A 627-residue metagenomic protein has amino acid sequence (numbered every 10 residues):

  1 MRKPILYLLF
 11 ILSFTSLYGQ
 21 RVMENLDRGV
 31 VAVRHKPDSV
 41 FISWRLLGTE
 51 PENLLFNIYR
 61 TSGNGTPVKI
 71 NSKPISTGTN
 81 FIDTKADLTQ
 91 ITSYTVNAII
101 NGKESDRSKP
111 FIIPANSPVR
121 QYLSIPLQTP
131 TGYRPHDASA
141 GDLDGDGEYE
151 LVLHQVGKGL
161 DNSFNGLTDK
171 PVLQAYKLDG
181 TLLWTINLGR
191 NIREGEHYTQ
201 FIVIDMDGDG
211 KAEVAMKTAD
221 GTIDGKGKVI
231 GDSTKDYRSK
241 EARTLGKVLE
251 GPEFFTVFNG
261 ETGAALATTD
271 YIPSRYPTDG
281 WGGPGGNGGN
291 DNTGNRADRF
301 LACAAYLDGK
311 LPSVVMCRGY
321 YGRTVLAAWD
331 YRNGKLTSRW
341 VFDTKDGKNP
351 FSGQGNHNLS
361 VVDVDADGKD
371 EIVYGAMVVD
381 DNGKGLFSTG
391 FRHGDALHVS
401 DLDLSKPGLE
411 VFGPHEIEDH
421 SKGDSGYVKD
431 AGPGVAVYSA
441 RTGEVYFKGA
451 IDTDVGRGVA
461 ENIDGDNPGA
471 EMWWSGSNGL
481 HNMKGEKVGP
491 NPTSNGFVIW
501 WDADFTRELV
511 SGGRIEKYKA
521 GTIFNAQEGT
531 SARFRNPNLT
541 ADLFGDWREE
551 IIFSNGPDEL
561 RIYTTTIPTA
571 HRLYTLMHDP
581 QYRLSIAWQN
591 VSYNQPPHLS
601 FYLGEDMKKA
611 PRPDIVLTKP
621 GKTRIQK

Functional and structural regions predicted by a protein language model:
M1-R21: Bacterial Sec-dependent N-terminal signal peptides
K3-P4, R45, T61: Hydrophobic alpha-helical segments, especially transmembrane helices and their immediate juxtamembrane helical caps
I11-F14, Y18, R60-G63, A98: Generic alpha-helical secondary structure signal
M23-R28, P37, L46-P51, G63-K627: Beta-propeller-forming repeat regions
A32-V33: Intrinsically disordered, low-complexity regulatory segments in eukaryotic proteins
F56-I58: Short beta-strand elements bearing conserved aromatic residues within extracellular beta-rich modules
